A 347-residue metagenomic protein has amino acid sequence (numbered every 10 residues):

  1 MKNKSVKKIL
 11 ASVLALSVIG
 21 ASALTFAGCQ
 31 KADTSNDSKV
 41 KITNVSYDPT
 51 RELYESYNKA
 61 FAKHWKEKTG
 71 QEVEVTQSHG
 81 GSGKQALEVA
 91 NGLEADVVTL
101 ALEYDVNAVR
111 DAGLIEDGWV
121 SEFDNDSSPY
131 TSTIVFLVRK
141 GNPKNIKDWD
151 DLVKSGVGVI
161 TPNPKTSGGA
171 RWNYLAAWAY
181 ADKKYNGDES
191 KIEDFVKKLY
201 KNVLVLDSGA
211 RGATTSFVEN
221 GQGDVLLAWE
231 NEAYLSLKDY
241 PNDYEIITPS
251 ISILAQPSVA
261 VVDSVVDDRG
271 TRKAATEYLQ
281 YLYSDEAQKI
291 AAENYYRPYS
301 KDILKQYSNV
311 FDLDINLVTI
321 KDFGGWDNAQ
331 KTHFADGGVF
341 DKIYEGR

Functional and structural regions predicted by a protein language model:
M1-K41: Short, low-complexity disordered leader/linker segments with a strong preference for bacterial N-terminal type II
C29-A112, E122-F123, W229: Early extracytoplasmic/lumenal segment of secretory-pathway proteins
P49-E52, S82-Q85, E103-N107, G141-K144 (+5 more regions): Solvent-exposed loop/turn segments at secondary-structure junctions within structured extracellular/periplasmic domains
G92-V98, G156-G158, E219-A228: Alpha-to-beta junction loops
R110-K183: A conserved helix-loop-strand patch within extracytoplasmic ligand-binding domains of the periplasmic binding
V135-L137, E245, S258-A260: Residues embedded in well-ordered beta-strands
Y185-S250: Ligand-binding pocket segment of bilobal, Venus flytrap-like solute-binding proteins
V266-R347: Extracellular/periplasmic juxtamembrane helices and adjacent flexible linkers that interface with membrane partners
